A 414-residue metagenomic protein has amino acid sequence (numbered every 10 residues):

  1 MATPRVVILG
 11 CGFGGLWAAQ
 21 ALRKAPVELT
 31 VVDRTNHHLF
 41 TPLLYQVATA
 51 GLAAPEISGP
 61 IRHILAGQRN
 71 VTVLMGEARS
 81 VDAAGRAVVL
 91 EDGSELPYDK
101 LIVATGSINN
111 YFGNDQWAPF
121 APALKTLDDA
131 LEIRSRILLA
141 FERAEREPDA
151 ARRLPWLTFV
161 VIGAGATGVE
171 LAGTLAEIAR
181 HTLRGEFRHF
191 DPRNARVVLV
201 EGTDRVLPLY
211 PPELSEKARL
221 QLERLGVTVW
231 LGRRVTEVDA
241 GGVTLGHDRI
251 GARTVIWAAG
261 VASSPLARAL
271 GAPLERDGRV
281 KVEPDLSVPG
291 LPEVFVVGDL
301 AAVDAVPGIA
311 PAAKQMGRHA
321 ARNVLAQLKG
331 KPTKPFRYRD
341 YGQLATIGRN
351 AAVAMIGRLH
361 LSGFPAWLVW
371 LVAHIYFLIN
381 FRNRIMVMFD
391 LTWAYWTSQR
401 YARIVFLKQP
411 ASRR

Functional and structural regions predicted by a protein language model:
M1-M75, R79-S80, A166-Y210, I256: Beta1-alpha1 glycine-rich phosphate/pyrophosphate-binding loop at the start of Rossmann-like nucleotide-binding domains
M1-R5, V71-V160, L245, I256: FAD-binding core/adjacent interface of flavoenzyme oxidoreductases
A2-T3, R322-R414: C-terminal, flexible cofactor-proximal segment of oxidoreductases
V7-L9, P97-S107, V235, I250-A262 (+1 more regions): Short hydrophobic core segments
G14, G106-N109, A172, V261-S263: Short glycine-rich anion-binding loops that position phosphate/pyrophosphate groups of nucleotides and phosphorylated
R69-S80, A176-P284, G290, T333: A Rossmann-like FAD-binding core segment of flavoenzymes
P119-P148, G241-T244, R249-M316, R322: FAD-site-proximal beta/loop scaffold in flavoenzymes
